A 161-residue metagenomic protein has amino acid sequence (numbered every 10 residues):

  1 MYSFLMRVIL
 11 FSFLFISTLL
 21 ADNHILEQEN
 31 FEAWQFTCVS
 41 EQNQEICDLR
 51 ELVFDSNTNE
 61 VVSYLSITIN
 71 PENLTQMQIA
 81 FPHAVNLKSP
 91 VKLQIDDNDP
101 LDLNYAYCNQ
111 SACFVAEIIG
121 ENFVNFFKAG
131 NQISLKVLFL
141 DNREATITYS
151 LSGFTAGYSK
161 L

Functional and structural regions predicted by a protein language model:
Y2-S3, Y158: Short hotspots in intrinsically disordered terminal tails
S3-L14: Sec-dependent signal peptide recognition, specifically the positively charged N-region followed immediately by
I16-T18: N-terminal signal peptide c-region/cleavage motif recognized by signal peptidases
A21-L161: A generic "folded-domain core" signal
